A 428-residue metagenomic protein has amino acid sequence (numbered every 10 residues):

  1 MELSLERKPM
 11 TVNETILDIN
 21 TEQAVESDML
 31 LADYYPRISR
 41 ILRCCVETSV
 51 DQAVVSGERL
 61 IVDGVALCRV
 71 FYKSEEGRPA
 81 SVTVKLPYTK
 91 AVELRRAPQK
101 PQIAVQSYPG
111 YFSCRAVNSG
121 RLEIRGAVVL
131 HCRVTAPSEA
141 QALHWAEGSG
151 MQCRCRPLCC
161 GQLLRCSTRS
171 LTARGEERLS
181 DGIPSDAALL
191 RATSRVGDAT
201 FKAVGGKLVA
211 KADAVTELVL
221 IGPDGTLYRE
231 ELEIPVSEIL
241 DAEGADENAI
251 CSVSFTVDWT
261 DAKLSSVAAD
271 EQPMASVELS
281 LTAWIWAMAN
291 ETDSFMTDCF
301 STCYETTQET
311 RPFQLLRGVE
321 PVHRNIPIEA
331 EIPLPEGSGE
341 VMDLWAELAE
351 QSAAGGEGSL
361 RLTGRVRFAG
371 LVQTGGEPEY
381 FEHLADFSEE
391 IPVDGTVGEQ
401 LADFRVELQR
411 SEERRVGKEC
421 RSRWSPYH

Functional and structural regions predicted by a protein language model:
M1-K418: C-terminal beta-sandwich interaction modules and adjacent acidic, Ser/Thr/Pro/Gly-rich low-complexity tails used
G417-H428: Positively charged, low-complexity/disordered segments
